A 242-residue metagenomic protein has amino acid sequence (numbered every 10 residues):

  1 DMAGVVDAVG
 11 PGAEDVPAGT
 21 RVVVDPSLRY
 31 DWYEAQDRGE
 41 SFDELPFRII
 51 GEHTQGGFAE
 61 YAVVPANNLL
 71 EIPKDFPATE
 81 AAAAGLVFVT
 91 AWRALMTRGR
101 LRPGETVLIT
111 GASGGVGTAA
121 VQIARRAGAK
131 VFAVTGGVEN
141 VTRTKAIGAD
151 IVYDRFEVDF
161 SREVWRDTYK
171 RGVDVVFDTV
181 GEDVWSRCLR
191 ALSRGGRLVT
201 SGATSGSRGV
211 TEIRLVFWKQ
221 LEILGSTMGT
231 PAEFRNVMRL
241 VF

Functional and structural regions predicted by a protein language model:
D1-Y33, P73-D75: Glycine-rich beta-strand-centered segment in the early N-terminal region that forms part of a ligand/cofactor-binding
L28-E60: Cysteine-cluster motifs in flexible loop/terminal segments that predominantly coordinate metals
K74-V158: Mid-domain Rossmann-like dinucleotide-binding core that forms the NAD(H)/NADP(H) cofactor-binding site
A127, T135-G136, T144, V180-F242: Glycine-rich phosphate-binding loop and adjacent beta-alpha segment of Rossmann(oid) nucleotide-cofactor-binding
D159-R171: Short amphipathic alpha-helix with an adjacent loop that forms part of the alpha/beta core around
